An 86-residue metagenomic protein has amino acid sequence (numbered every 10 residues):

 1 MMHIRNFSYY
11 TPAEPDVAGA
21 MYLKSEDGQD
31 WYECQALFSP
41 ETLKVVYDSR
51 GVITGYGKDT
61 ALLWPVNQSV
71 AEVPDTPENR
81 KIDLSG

Functional and structural regions predicted by a protein language model:
M1-G86: Interaction-interface detector
